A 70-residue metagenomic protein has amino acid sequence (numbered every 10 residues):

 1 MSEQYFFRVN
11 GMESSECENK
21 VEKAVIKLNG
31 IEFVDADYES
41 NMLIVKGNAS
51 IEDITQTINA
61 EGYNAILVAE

Functional and structural regions predicted by a protein language model:
M1-E70: Flexible metal-binding regulatory segments at protein termini and peripheral loops
